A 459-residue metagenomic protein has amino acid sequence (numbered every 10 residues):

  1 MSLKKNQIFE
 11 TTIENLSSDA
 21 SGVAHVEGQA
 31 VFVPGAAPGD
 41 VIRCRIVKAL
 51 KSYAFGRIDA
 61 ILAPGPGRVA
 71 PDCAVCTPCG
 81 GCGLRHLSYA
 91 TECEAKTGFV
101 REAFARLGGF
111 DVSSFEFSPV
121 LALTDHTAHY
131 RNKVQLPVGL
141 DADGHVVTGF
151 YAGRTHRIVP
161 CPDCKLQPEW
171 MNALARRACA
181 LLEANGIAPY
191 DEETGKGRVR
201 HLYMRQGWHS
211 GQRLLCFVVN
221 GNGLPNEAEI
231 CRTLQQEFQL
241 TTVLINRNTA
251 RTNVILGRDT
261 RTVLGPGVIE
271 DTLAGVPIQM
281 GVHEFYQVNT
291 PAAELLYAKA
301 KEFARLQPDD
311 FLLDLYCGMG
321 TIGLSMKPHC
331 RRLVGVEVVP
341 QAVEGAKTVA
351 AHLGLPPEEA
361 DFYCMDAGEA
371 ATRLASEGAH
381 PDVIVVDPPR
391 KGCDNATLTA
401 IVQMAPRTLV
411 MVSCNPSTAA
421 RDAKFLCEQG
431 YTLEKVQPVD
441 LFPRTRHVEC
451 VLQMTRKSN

Functional and structural regions predicted by a protein language model:
M1-V75, D111: Terminal RNA-binding accessory module
S2-E10, S18, N222-E237, T241-N459: Rossmann-like S-adenosyl-L-methionine
G22-E27, G149-A152, C216-V218, A346: Short, acidic/hydrophobic/Gly-rich beta-strand patch recurrent on exposed beta strands that often constitutes part
A36, R45-A49, P137-D141, R205-H209 (+1 more regions): Short beta-strand micro-motifs enriched in acidic
G39, Q167, N289: Short, conserved phosphate/pyrophosphate- and ester-handling motifs at nucleotide-, phospho-/glycolipid
D59-A70, T77-P189, H209, L224: Extended interfacial segments that mediate partner engagement and assembly in macromolecular machines
S118-H126, E192-E193, H201, R205 (+1 more regions): Short, solvent-exposed loop/turn elements at beta->coil junctions and helix N-caps that rim active or binding pockets
Y203-G207, Q212-G223: Carbohydrate-binding surface patches
